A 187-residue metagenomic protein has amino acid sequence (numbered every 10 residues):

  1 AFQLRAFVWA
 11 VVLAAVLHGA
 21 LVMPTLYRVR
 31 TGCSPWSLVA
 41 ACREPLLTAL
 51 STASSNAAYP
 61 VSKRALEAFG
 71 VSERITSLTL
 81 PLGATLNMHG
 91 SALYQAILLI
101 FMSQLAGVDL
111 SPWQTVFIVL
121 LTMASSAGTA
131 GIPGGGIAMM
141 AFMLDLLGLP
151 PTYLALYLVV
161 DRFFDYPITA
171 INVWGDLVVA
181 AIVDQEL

Functional and structural regions predicted by a protein language model:
A1-A6, L26-V39: Interfacial helix-loop-helix linkers and transmembrane-helix boundary segments in multi-pass membrane proteins
A1-M23: Entry/N-cap segments of selected transmembrane alpha helices and their immediately preceding amphipathic helices
L4-W9, L38-V39, T115-V119, A155: Hydrophobic alpha-helical transmembrane segments
A14-H18, V22, N87-G90, Y94 (+3 more regions): Alpha-helical transmembrane segments of multipass membrane proteins
L17-L21, A58, Y94, G135-G136 (+1 more regions): Residue-level signal for transmembrane alpha-helical positions in Major Facilitator Superfamily
L17-R30, S34, I182: Juxtamembrane interface elements at the cytosolic ends of transmembrane helices in multi-pass membrane proteins
E44-S126, V179-A180: Helix-loop-helix junctions within the multi-pass membrane cores of secondary transporters/permeases
A96-L187: Transmembrane alpha-helical segments and their short flanking loops that form helix-hairpins/helix-helix interfaces
